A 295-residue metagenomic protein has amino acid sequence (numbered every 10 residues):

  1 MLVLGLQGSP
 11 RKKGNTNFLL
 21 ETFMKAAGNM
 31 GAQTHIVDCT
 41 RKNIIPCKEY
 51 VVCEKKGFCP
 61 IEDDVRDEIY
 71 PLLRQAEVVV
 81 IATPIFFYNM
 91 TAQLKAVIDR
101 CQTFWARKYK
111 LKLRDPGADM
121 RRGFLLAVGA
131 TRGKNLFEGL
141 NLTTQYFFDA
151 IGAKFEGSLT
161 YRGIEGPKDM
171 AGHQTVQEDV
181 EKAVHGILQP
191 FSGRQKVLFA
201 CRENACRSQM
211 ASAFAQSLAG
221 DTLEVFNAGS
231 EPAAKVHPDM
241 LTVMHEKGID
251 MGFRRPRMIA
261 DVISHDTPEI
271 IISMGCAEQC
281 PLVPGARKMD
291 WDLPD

Functional and structural regions predicted by a protein language model:
M1, N29, E138-R194: Glycine-rich phosphate/pyrophosphate-binding loop and the adjoining helix
M1-A106, K110, Q174-L198, M210 (+1 more regions): N-terminal beta1-alpha1-beta2 submodule of the flavodoxin-like/Rossmannoid cofactor-binding fold
Q7, D38, L159-T160, G229 (+1 more regions): Residue-level recognition of beta-strand->loop/alpha-helix junctions
V51-Q75, M240-T267, S273-Q279: Short, structured active-site "lid" loops
F87-N89, E278-P281: Short glycine-rich, flexible loops that bind phosphorylated cofactors or substrates
Y109-E156: Short, glycine-/small-residue-rich phosphate/pyrophosphate-handling segment
L126-G133, I164, C280-D295: Phosphate-binding/catalytic loops
S192-D261: Conserved active-site segments centered on acidic
